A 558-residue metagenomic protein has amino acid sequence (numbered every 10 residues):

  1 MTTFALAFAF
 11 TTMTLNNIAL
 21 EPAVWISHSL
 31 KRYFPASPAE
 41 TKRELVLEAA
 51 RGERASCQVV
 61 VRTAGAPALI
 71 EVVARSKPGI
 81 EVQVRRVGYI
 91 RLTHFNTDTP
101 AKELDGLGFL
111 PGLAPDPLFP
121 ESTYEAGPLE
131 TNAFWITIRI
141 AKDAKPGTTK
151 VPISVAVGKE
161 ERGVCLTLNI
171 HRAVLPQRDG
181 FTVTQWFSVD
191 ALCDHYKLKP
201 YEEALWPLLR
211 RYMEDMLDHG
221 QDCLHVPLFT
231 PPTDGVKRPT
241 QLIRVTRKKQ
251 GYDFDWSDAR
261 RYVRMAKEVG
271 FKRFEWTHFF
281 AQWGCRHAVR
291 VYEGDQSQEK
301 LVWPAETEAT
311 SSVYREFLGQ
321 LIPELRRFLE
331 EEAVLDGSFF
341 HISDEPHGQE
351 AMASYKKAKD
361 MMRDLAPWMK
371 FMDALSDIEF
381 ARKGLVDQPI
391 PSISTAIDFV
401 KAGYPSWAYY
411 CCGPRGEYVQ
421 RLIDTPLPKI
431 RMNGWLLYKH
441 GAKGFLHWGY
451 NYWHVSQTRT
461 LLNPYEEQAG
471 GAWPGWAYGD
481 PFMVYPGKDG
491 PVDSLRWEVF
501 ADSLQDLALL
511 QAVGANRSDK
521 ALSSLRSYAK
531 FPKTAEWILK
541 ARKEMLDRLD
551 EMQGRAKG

Functional and structural regions predicted by a protein language model:
N17-T41, G65-I136: Surface-exposed binding patches on compact interaction domains or structured appendages
K42-G65: Contiguous beta-strand segments within globular domains
L45-G52, E125-P128, K142-A144: Short, solvent-exposed beta-strand/turn "edge" segments of beta-rich domains on protein surfaces
S56, A133, T148-P152: Short, conserved beta-strand segments of beta-strand-rich sandwich/propeller modules, principally
A64, R139-P146: Short, surface-exposed loop/turn segments at beta-strand-coil junctions that are enriched for proline with nearby
L107-L110, D116, T123, I138-I140 (+4 more regions): Aromatic-lined carbohydrate-binding surfaces of glycoside hydrolases
A288-V289, V302, E306-Y355, D360-S376 (+1 more regions): Catalytic domains of carbohydrate-active enzymes that cleave complex glycans
K383-W473: Catalytic-core region of carbohydrate-active enzymes that cleave or remodel glycosidic bonds
